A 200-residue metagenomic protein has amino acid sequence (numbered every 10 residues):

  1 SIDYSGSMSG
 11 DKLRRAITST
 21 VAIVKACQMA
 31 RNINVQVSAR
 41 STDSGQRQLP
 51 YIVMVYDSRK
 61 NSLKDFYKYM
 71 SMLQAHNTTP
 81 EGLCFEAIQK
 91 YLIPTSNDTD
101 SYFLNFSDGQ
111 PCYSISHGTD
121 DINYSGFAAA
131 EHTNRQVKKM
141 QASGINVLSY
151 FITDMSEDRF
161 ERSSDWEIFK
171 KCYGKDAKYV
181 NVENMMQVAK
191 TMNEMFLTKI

Functional and structural regions predicted by a protein language model:
S1-I200: Acidic, glycine-rich A-domain
